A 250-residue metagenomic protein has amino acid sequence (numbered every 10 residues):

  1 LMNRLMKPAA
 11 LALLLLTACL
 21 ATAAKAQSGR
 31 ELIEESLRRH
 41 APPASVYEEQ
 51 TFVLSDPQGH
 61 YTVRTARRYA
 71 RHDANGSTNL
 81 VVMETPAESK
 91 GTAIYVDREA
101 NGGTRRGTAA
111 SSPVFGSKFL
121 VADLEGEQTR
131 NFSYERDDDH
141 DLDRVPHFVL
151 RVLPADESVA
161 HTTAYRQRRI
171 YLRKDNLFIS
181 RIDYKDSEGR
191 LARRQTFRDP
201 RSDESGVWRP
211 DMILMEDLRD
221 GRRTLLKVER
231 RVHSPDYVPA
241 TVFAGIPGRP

Functional and structural regions predicted by a protein language model:
L1-A12: Bacterial N-terminal signal peptides that target proteins for export
A12-L14, A21-A24: Cleavable N-terminal signal peptides
A23-Q58, Y69, D73-N75: N-terminal leader/targeting segments and the immediate start of mature chains
A26-L32, R38-A44, H60, T85-R166 (+2 more regions): Flexible, processing/modification-adjacent segments and terminal tails in exported/periplasmic/extracellular proteins
E35-S36, A66-R71, T196-E204: Extended lipid/amphipathic-ligand handling interfaces
V46, Q50, N79-V81, I182: One face of beta-strands
T65, D73, S77-V82, T92: Solvent-exposed N-terminal domain segments of exported/luminal and surface proteins
A122-E125, D143-A244: Gly/Pro-enriched, hydrophobic low-complexity segments that function as extracytoplasmic propeptides/linkers
